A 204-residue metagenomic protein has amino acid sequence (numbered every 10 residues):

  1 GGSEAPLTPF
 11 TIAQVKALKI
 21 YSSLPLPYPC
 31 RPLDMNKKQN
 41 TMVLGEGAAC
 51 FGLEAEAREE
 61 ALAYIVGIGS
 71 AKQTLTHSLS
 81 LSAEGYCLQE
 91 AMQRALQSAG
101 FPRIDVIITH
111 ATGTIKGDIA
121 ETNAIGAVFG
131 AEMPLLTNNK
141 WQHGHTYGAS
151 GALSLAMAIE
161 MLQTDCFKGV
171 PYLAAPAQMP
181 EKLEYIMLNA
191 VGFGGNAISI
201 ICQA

Functional and structural regions predicted by a protein language model:
G1-E59, N139, S150-A204: Conserved beta-strand-centric core segments of catalytic alpha/beta enzyme folds
S3-I12, P102-I119, F129, M133 (+2 more regions): Conserved beta-ketoacyl condensing-enzyme motif
E4, G69-A71, T112-G113, Q142: Catalytic metal-binding/acid-base residues of hydrolase active sites
L26-V106: Condensing-enzyme catalytic core mediating Claisen C-C bond formation in acyl metabolism
T76-E84, G113-V128, T146-L153: Short glycine/threonine-rich loop-to-helix capping motif typified by GTGT followed within a few residues by an Asp-Pro
Q89-Q97, A111-D118, Q142: C-terminal nucleotide
A131-G144: Conserved phosphate-binding/catalytic loops in two-lobed NTP-binding clefts
